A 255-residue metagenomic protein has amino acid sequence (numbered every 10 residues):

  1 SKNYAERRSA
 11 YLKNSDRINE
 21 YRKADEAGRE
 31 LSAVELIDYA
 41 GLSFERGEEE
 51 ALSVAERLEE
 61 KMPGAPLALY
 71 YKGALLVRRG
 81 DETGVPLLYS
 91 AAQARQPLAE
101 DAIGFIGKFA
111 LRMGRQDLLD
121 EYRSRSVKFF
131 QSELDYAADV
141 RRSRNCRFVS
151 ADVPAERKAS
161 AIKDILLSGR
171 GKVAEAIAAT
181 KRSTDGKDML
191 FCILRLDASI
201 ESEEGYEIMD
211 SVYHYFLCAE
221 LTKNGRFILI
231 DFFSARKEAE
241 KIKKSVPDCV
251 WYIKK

Functional and structural regions predicted by a protein language model:
S1-A5, Y11-L12, N19-E30, I37 (+2 more regions): A contiguous, surface-oriented mixed alpha/beta subdomain in the mid-to-C-terminal portion of proteins that forms
S1-K2, G28-I37, E48, M62-L69 (+1 more regions): Generic helix N-cap/helix-start motif at coil->alpha-helix transitions
N3-N19, G41-S53, V77-P86: Helix-turn-helix repeat elements of alpha-solenoid scaffolds
R22-E30, E56-G64, S90-P97, S126-S132 (+1 more regions): Solenoid-like repeat scaffolds
L69-L76: TPR/Sel1-like alpha-solenoid repeat signature
V85-E100, G104-L134: TPR/TPR-like (Sel1-like) alpha-helical repeat modules
I230-K255: Polar/charged, Gly/Pro-rich intrinsically disordered segments
